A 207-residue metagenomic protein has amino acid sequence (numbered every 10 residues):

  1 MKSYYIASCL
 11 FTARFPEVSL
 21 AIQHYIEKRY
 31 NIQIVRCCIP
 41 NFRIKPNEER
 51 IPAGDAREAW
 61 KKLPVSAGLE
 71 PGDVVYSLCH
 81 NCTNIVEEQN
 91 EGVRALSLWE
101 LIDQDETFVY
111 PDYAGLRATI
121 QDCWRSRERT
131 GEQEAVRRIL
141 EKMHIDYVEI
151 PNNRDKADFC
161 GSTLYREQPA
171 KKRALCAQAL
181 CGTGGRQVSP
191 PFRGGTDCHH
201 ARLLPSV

Functional and structural regions predicted by a protein language model:
M1-V207: Iron-sulfur cluster-binding electron-transfer modules in prokaryotic oxidoreductases
